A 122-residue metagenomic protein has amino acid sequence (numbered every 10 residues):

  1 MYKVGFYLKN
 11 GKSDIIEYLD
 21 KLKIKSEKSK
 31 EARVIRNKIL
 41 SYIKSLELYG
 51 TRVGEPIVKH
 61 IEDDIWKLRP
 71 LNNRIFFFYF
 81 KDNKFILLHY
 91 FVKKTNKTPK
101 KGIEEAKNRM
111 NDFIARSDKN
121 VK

Functional and structural regions predicted by a protein language model:
M1-N72, D82-K84, V92-K122: Basic, Lys/Arg-enriched alpha-helical interface segments
I75-F78: Short, surface-exposed beta-strand/loop micro-motifs that present aromatic residues
L88: Conserved catalytic cores of phosphodiester-cleaving nucleases, focusing on short active-site segments
